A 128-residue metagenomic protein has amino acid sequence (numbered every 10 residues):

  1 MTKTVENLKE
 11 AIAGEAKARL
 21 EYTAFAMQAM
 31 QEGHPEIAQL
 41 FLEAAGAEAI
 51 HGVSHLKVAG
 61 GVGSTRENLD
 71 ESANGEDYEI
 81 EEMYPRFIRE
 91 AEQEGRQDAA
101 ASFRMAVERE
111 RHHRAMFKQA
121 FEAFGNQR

Functional and structural regions predicted by a protein language model:
M1-R128: Non-heme di-metal
